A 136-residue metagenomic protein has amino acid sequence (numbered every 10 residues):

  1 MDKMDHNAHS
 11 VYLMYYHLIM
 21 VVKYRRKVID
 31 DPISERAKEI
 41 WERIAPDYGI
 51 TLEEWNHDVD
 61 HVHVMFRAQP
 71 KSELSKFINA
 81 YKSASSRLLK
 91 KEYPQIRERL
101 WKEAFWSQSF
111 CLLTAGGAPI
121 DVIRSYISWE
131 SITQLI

Functional and structural regions predicted by a protein language model:
M1-I136: Basic nucleic-acid-binding interfaces
